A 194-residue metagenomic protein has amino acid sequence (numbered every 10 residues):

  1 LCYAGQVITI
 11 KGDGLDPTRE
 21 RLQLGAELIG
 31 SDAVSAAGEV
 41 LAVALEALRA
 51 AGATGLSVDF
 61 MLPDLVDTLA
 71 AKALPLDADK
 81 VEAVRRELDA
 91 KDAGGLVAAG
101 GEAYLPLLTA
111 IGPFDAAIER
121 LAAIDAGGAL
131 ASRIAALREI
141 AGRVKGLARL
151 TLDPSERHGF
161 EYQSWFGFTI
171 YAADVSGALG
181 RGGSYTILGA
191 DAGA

Functional and structural regions predicted by a protein language model:
L1-T54, G94-A194: Positively charged, Gly/Ser-enriched RNA/tRNA-binding surfaces
V43-A50, D64-L74: Hydrophobic mid-domain F-helix/FG-region of cytochrome P450s
G52-G55, L76-A78: A short alpha->loop->secondary-structure connector
V58-M61, E82-E87, D153: A generic structural motif
F60-A71, E156-W165: Beta-rich nucleic-acid/ligand-interaction surfaces
L62, D89-D92, P113: Short, solvent-exposed helix-helix connector turns and helix-capping sites enriched in acidic/polar residues
P75-G100: Acidic, His- and aromatic-enriched active-site or binding-groove loops in soluble protein domains that engage sugars
